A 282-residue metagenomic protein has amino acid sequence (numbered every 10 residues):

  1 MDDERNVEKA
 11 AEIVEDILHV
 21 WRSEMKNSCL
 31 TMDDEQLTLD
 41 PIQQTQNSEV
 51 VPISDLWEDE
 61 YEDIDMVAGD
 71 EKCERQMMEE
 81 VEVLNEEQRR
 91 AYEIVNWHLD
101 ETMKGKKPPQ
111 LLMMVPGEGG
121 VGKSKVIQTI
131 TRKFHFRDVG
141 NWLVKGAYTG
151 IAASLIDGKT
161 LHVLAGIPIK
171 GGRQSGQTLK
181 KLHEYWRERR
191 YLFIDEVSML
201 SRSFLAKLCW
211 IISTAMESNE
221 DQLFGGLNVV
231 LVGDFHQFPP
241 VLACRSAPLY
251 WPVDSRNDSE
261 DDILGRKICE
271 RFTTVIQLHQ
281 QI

Functional and structural regions predicted by a protein language model:
M1-I282: Conserved ATP-binding/catalytic motifs of P-loop helicase motor domains
